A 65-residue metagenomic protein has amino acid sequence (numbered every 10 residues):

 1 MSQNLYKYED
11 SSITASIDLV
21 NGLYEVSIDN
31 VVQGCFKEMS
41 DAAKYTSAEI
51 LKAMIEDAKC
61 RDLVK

Functional and structural regions predicted by a protein language model:
M1-E25: Short N-terminal "domain-start" leader segments that mark the transition from disordered tails or signal peptides into
S2, V31-K65: Mixed-charge, Lys/Arg-enriched low-complexity segments
